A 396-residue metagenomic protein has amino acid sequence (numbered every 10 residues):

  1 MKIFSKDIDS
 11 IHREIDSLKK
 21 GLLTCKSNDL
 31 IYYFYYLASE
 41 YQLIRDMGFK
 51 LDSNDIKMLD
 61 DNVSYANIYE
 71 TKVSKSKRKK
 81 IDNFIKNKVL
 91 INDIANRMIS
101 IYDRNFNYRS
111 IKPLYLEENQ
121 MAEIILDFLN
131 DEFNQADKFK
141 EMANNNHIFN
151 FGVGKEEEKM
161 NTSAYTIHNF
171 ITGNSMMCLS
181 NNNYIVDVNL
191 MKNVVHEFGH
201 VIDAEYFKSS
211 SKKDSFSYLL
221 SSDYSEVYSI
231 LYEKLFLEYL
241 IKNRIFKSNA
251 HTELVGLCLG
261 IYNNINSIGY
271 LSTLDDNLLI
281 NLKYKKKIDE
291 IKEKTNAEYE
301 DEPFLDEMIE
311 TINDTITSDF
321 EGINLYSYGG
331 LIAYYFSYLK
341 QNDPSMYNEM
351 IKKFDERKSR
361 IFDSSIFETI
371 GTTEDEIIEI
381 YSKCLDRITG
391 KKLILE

Functional and structural regions predicted by a protein language model:
M1-K79: Noncatalytic, helix-rich "gating/capping" subdomain that lines the substrate-entry/channel surface of large enzyme
R45-L179, Y184-I185, T369, T373 (+2 more regions): Contiguous, non-catalytic segments that form substrate-binding/exosite surfaces or channel walls
D55, L59-N62, A66-R78, R97-S100 (+1 more regions): C-terminal, non-catalytic "cap/extension" segments appended to globular domains
K72, A136, E205-S215, F236-H251 (+2 more regions): Inter-helical turn/loop segments and adjacent helix faces that build the functional surface of alpha-helical bundle
N181-N182, V186-K208, E226: Active-site recognition of the HExxH zinc-binding catalytic motif
S215-Y228, S318-Y326: Active-site metal-coordination segments of metallo-dependent hydrolases
D223-E238, G329: An active-site-proximal "capping" alpha-helix that borders the catalytic cofactor pocket
E238-S318: Long, amphipathic alpha-helical stalk/connector segments used for oligomerization, subunit docking, or mechanical
